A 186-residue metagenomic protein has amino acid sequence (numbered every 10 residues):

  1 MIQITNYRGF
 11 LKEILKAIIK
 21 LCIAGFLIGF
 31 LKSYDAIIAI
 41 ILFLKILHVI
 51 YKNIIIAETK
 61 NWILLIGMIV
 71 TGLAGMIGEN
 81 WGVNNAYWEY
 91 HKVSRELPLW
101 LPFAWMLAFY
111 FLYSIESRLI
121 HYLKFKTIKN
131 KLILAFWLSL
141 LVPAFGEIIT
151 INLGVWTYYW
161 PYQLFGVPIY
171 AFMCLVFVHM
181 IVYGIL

Functional and structural regions predicted by a protein language model:
M1-L186: Aromatic-rich, lipid-facing transmembrane alpha helices and their immediate juxtamembrane interface loops in integral
